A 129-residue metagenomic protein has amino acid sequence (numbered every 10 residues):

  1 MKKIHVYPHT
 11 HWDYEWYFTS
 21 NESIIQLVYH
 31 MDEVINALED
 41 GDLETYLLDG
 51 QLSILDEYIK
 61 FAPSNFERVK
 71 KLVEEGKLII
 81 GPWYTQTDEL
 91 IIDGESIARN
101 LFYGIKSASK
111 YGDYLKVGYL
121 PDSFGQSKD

Functional and structural regions predicted by a protein language model:
M1-D129: Carbohydrate-active enzymes and regulators
